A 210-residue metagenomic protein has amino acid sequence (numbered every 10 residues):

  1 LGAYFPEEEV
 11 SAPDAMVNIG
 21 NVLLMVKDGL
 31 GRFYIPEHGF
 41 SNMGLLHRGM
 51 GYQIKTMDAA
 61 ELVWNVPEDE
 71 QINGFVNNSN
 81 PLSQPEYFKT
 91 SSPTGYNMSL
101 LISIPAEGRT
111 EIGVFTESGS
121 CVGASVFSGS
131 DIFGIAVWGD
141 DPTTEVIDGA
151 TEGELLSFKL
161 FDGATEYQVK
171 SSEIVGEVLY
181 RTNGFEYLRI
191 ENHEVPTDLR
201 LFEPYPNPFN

Functional and structural regions predicted by a protein language model:
L1-R109, V114-E186: N-terminal exported-region signature
I190: Intrinsically disordered, low-complexity polar regions and short flexible loop motifs
H193-N210: Glycine-centered coil/turn sites that cap beta-strands in beta-rich domains
